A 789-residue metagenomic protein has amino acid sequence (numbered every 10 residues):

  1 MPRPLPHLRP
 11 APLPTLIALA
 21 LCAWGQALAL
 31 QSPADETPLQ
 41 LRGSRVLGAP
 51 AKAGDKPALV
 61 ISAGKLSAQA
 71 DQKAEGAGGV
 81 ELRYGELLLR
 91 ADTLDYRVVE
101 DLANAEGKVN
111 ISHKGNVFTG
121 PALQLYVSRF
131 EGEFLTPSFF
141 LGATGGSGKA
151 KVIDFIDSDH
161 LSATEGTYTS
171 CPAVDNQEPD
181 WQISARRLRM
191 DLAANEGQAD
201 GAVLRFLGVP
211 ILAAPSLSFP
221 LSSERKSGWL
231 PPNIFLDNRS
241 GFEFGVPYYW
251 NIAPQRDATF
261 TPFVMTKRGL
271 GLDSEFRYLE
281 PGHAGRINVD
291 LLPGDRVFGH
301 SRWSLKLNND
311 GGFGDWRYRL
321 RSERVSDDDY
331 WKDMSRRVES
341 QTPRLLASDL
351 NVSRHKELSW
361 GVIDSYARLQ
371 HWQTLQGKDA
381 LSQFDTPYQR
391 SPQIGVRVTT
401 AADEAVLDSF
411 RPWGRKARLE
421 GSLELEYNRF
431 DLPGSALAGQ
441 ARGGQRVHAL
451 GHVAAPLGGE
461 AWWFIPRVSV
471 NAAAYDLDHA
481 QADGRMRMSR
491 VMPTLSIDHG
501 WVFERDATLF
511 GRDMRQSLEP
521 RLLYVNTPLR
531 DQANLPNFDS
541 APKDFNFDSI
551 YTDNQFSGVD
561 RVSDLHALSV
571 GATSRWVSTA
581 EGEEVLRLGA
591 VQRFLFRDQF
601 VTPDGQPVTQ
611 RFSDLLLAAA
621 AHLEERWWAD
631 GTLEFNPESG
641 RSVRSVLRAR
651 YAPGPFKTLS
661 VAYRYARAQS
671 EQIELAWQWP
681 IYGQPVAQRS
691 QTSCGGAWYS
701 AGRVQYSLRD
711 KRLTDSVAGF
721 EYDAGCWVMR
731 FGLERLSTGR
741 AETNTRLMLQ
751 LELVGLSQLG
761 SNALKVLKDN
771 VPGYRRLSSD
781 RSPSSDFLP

Functional and structural regions predicted by a protein language model:
P2-H7, L30-Q31, D35-A49, D55 (+7 more regions): N-terminal targeting/secretion presequences
P2-L28: Gram-negative bacterial Sec-dependent N-terminal signal peptides
P6-P10, A29, A34, I211 (+2 more regions): Generic N-terminal simple sequence motifs
I17-L21, A63-G64, I497, F503: Short, Lys/Arg-rich amphipathic segments at extreme N-termini
L30-E165, Q182-A185, R189-G201, F260 (+1 more regions): N-terminal amphipathic/hydrophobic interface segments
N116-L135, F139-I183, D191-P789: Outer-membrane beta-barrel proteins and related beta-barrel translocases across Gram-negative bacteria
